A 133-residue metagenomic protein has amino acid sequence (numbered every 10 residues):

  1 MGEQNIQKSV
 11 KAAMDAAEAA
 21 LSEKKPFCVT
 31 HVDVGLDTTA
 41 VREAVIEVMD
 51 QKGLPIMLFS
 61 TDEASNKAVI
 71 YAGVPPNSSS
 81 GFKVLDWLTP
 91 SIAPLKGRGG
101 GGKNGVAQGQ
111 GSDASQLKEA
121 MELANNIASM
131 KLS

Functional and structural regions predicted by a protein language model:
M1-S133: Terminal appendage regions of diverse proteins
